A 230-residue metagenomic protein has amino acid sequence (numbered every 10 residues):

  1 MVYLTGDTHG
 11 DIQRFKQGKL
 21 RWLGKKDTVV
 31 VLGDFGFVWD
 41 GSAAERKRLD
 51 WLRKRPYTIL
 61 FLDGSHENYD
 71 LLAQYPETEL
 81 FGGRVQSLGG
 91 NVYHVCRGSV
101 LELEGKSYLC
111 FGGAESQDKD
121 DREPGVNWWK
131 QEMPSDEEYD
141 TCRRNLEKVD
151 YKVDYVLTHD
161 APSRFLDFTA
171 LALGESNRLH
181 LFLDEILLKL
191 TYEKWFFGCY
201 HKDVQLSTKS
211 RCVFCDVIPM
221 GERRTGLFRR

Functional and structural regions predicted by a protein language model:
M1-Y3, S99-C110, Y155, S207-R211: Beta-strand-turn-beta hairpins that frame and shape the catalytic cleft of phosphate-ester-processing enzymes
L4, V29-L32, Y155-H159, F196: Structural motif
T5, G10-L103, A172, F182-L183 (+1 more regions): Core catalytic region of metal-dependent phosphoesterases/phosphodiesterases, especially metallo-beta-lactamase-like
H9, F35-G36, S65-N68, A114-E115 (+2 more regions): Catalytic metal-binding/acid-base residues of hydrolase active sites
A43-R46, Y139-C142, N177-L181: Well-ordered, non-membrane alpha-helical segments in soluble/globular domains
T58-L62, T78-G90, A161-R230: Conserved beta-sheet core of the metallophosphoesterase superfamily
G83, G90, L103-G174: Active-site-proximal loop/helix segment associated with metal-binding centers of metalloenzymes
